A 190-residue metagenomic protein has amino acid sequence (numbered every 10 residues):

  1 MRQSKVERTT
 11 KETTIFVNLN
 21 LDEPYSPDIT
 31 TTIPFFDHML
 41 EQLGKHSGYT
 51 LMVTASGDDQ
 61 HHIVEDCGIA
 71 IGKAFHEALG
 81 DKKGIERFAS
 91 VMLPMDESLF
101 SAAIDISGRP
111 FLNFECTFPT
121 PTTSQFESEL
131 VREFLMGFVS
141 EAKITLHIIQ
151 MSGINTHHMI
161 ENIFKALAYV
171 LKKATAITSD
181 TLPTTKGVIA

Functional and structural regions predicted by a protein language model:
M1-A190: Structural preference for solvent-exposed beta-strand-turn elements and adjacent flexible terminal/loop segments within
